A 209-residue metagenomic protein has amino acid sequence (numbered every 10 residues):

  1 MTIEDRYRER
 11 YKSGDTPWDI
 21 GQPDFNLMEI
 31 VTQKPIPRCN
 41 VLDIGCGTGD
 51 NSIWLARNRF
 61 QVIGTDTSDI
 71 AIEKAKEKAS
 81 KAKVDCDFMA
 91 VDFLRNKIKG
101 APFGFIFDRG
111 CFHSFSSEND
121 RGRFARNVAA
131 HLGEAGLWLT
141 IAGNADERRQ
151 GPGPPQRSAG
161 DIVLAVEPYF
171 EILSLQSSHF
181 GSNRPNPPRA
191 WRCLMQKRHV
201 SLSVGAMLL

Functional and structural regions predicted by a protein language model:
M1-I44, T48-I98, E118-N127, H131 (+1 more regions): Class I (Rossmann-like) S-adenosyl-L-methionine-dependent methyltransferase catalytic domain, capturing the SAM-binding
I98-I106: A short acidic, Gly/Pro-enriched loop at the edge of an enzyme's catalytic core that lines a small-molecule cofactor
D108-F112: A short beta-strand submotif of the Rossmann-like class I SAM-dependent methyltransferase core that lines
H113-S117: A short His-aromatic
